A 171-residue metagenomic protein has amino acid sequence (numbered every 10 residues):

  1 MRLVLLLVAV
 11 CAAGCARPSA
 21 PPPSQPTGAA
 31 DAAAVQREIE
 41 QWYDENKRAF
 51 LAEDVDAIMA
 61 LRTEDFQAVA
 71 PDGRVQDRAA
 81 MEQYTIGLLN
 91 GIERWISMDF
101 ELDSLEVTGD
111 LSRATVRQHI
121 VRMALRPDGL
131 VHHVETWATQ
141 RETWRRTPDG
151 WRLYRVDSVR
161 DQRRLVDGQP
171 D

Functional and structural regions predicted by a protein language model:
V4-A13: Bacterial N-terminal signal peptides
C15-A68: Short, low-complexity N-terminal intrinsically disordered segments enriched in polar/charged residues
A16-P22, T136-D171: Short beta-strand edge/turn micro-motifs at domain boundaries
D65-Q67, R117-L125, V159-D161: Generic short beta-strand segments
D65-Q76, N90-E93: A short gly/proline-enriched turn/hairpin at secondary-structure junctions
M81, T85, D99-L105, A138-R145 (+1 more regions): Hydrophobic/aromatic beta-strand elements that line small-molecule binding cavities or substrate pockets in beta-rich
Q83-L130: Surface-exposed, charged secondary-structure patches
H132-V134: Replace "Gram-negative outer membrane beta-barrel proteins" with "bacterial and organellar outer membrane beta-barrel
